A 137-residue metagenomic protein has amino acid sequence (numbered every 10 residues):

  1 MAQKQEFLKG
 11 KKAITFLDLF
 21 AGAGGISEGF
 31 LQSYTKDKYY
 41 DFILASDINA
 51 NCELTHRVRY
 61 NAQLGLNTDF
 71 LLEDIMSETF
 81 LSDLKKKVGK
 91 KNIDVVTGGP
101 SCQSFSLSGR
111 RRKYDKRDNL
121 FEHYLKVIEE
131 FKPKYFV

Functional and structural regions predicted by a protein language model:
M1-V137: Conserved active-site and SAM-binding loop architecture of S-adenosyl-L-methionine-dependent nucleic-acid
